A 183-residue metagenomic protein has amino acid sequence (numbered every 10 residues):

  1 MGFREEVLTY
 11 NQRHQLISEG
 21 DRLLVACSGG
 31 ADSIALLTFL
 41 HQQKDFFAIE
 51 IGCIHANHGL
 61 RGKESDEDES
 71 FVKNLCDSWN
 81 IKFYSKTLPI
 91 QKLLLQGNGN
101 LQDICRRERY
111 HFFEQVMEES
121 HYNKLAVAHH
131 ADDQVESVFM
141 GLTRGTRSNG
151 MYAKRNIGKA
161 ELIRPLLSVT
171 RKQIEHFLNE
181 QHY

Functional and structural regions predicted by a protein language model:
M1-C27, A31-Y183: Core alpha/beta nucleotide-donor-binding catalytic domains of modification enzymes
